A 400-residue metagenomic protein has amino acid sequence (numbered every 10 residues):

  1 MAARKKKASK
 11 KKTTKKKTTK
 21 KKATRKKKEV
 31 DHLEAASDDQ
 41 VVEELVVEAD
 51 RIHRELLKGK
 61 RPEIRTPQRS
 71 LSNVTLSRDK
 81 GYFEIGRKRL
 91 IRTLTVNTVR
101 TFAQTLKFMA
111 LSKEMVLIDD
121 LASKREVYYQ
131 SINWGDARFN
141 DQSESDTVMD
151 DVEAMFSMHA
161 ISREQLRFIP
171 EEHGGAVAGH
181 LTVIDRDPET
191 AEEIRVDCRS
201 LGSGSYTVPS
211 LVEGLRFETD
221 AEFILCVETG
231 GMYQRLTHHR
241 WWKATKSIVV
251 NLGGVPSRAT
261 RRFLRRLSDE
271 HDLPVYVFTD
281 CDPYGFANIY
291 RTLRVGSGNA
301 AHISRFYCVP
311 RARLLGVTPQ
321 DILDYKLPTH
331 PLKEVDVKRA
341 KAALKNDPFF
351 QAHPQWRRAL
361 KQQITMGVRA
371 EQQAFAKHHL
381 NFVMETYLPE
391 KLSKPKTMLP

Functional and structural regions predicted by a protein language model:
A2-P274, P283-P400: Nucleic-acid enzyme cleavage-core boundary/entry regions
D280: Active-site glycine-centered loops adjacent to acidic/histidine catalytic or metal-binding residues that shape
